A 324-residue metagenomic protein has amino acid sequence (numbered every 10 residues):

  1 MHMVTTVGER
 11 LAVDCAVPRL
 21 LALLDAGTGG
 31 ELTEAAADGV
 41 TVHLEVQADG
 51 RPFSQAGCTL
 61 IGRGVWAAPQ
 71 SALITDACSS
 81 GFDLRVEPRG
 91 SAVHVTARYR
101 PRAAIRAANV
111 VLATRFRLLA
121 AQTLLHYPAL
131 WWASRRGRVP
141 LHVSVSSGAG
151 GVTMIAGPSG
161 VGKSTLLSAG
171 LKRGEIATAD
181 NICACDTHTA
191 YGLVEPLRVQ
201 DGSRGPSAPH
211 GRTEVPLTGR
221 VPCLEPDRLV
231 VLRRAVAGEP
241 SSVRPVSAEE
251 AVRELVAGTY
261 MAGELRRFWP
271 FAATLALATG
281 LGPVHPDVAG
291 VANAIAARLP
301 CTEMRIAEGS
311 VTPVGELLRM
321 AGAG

Functional and structural regions predicted by a protein language model:
M1-A156, K172-R173, A184-G324: A noncatalytic interaction/capping subdomain that flanks phosphate/NTP-handling catalytic cores
S159: Walker A/P-loop nucleotide-binding motif
G162-K163: Conserved glycine(s) of the Walker
L166-L167: Post-Walker A alpha-helix
I176: Residue-level detector of anion-binding/catalytic polar loops
